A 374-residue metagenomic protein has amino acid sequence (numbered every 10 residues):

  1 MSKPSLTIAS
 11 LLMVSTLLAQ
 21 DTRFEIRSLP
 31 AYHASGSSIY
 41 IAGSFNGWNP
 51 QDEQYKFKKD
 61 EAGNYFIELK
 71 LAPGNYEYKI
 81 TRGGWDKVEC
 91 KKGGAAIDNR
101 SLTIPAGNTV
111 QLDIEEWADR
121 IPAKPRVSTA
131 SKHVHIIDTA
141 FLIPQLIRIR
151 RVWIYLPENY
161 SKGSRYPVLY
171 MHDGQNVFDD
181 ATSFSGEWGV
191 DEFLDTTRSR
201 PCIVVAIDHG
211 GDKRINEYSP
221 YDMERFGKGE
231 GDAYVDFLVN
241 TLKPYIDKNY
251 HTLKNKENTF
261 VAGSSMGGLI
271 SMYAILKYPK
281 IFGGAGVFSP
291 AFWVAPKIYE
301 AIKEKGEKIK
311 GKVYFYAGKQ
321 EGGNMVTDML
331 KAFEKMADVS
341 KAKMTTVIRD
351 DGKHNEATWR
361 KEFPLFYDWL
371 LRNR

Functional and structural regions predicted by a protein language model:
D21-R23, L29-P73, G83-P105, D138 (+1 more regions): Aromatic-rich carbohydrate-binding modules that target alpha-glucans
I97-S101, P105-Y166: A domain-start/cap signature at the N-terminus of enzymes
S164-Q175: Short beta-strand element of the alpha/beta-hydrolase
Q175-D236: Active-site machinery of serine-nucleophile hydrolases
W188-L194, G268-M272, W293-K308, K331: Alpha-helical scaffolding within the catalytic cores of extracellular/periplasmic polymer-degrading hydrolases
P220-S265: Gly/Ser-rich "nucleophile elbow"/oxyanion-hole loop immediately N-terminal to the catalytic nucleophile in hydrolases
N255-A301: Primarily recognizes the serine-hydrolase "nucleophile elbow" in alpha/beta-hydrolase and SGNH/GDSL folds
Y316, G322-L330, A337-R374: C-terminal catalytic histidine-bearing segment of alpha/beta-hydrolase fold enzymes
